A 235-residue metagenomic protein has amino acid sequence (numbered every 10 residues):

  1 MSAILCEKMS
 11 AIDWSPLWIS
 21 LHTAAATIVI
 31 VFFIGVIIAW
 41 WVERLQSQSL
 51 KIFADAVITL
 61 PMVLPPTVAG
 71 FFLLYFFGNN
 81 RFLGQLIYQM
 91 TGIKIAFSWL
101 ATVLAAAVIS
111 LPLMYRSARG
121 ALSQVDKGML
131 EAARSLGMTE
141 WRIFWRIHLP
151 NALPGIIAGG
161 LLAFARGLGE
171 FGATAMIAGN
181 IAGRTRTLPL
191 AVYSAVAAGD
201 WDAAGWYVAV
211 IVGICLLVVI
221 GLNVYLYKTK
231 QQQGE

Functional and structural regions predicted by a protein language model:
M1-I4: Intrinsic disorder/low-complexity segments
S10-S123, I147-G172, A195, A204-Y227: Membrane-water interface segments at the C-terminal ends of transmembrane alpha-helices in multi-pass inner-membrane
S49-L50, M129, E140, D200: Conserved short cytoplasmic inter-helical helices of the MFS fold
L74-Y75, N79, A173-G199: Glycine-rich helix-loop "coupling/hinge" segments at transmembrane-helix boundaries in multipass transporters
A118-L130, E140: Membrane-helix/interface signature in polytopic inner-membrane proteins
A133: The alpha-helix within a helix-turn-helix
L136-M138, P150: Glycine/proline-centered hinge or cleavage motifs at structural transition points of membrane proteins
L226-E235: Short cytosolic juxtamembrane segments of multi-pass membrane proteins
